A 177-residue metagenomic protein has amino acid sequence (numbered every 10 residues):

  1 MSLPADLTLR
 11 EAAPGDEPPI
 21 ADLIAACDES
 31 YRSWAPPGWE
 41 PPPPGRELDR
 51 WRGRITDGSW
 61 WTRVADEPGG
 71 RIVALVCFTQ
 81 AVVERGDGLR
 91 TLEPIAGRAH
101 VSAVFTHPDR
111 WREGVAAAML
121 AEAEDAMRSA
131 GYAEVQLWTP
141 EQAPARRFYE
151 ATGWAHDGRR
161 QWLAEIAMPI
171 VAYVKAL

Functional and structural regions predicted by a protein language model:
M1-P18: Conserved N-terminal entry element of GNAT/NAT acetyltransferase domains
S2-L3, P94-R98, A133-R146, E150-L177: C-terminal "cap" of GNAT-fold acetyltransferases
P14, D28-W51, W60: Conserved GNAT-fold acetyl-CoA-binding loop/helix
D49-V64, R85, H100: A short helix-loop-beta-strand connector motif used in the catalytic cores of GNAT acetyltransferases and, in some
W61-V76: Conserved beta-hairpin
D66, V104-W111, P140: A short, internal acetyl-CoA/4′-phosphopantetheine-binding micro-motif in the GNAT/acyltransferase core
L75-A103, W111, W162-M168: Conserved acyl-donor/pantetheine-binding loop and adjacent beta-alpha core of acyl/acetyltransferases and related
T106, R112-D125, E150-A151: Conserved acetyl-CoA-binding loop-helix of GNAT-fold acetyltransferases
